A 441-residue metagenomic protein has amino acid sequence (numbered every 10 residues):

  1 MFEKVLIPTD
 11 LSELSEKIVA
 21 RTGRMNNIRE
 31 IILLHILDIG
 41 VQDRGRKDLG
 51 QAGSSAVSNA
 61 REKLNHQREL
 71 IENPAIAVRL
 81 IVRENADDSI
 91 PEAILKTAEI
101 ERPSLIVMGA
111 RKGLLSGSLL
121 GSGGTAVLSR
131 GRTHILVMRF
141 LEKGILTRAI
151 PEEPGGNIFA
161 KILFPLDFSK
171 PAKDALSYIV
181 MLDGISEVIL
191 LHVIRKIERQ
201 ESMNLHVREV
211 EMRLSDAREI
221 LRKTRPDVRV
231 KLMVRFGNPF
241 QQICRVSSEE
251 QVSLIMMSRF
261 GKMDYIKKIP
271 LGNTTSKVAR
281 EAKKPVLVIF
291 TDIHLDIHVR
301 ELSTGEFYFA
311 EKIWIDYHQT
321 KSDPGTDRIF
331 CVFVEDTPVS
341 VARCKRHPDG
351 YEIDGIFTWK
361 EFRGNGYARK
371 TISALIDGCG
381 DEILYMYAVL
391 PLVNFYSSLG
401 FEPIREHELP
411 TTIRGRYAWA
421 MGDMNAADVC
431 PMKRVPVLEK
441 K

Functional and structural regions predicted by a protein language model:
M1, E69-I106, G144, T224-I255 (+2 more regions): Structural beta-alpha unit
M1-K17, Q42, L105, A110 (+2 more regions): Intrinsically disordered or low-complexity boundary/linker segments at protein termini and domain junctions
M1-Q51, N157-N204, E219-R225, E281: Small/aliphatic-rich secondary-structure junction motif
M108-G131, G144-I145, M257-E281: Glycine-rich, Arg-bearing micro-motifs that act as flexible, cationic patches
C331, T337-R346, G350-F357: Conserved beta-strand in the GNAT
T358, G364-D377: Conserved acetyl-CoA-binding loop-helix of GNAT-fold acetyltransferases
D377-P391: Conserved GNAT acetyl-CoA-binding A-motif
L390-A420: Conserved active-site alpha-helix within GNAT-family acetyltransferase domains
